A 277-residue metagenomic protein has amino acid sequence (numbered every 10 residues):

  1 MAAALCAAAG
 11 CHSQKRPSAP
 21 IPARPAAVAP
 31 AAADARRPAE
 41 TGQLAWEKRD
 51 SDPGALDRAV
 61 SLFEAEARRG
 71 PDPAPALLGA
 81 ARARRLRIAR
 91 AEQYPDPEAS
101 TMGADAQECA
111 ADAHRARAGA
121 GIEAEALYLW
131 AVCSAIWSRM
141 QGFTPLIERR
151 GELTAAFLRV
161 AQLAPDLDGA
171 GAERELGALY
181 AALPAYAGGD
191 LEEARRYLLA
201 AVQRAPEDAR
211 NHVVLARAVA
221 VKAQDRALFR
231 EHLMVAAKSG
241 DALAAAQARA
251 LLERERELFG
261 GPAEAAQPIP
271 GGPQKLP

Functional and structural regions predicted by a protein language model:
A7-V28: Bacterial Sec signal peptide processing site at the extreme N-terminus
P22-G42: N-terminal low-complexity, Pro/Thr/Ser-rich intrinsically disordered segments that act as propeptides or flexible
A35, A74-P75, A124-E125, D168-A170 (+1 more regions): Helix-start (N-cap) detector for alpha-helical repeat units in TPR-like alpha-solenoids, especially tetratricopeptide
R37-E64, R69, A80-R159, L163 (+5 more regions): Short coil/linker segments at helix-helix boundaries
A248-G260: Eukaryotic acidic, Ser/Thr-rich intrinsically disordered low-complexity regions
